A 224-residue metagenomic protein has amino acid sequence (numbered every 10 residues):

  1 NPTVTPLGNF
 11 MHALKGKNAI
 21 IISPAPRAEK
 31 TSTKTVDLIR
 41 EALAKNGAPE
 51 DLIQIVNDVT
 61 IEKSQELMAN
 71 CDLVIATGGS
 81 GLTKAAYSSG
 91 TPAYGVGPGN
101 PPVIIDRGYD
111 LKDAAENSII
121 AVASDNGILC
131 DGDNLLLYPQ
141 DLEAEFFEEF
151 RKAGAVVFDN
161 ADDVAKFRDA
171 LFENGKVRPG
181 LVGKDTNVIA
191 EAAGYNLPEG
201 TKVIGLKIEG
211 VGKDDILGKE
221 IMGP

Functional and structural regions predicted by a protein language model:
N1-E41, N46, S89-T91, N100 (+2 more regions): Conserved small-residue-rich beta-alpha loop and adjacent elements that most often cradle the phosphate/pyrophosphate
G8, H12-A19, T83-G212: ALDH superfamily catalytic-core signature
P24-R27, T60, G79-S80, P98 (+1 more regions): Short, ordered loop/turn segments at secondary-structure junctions
I53-C71: A structured beta-alpha segment of the ubiquitous adenosine-cofactor-binding alpha/beta core
N70-V74, N134, P224: Short active-site oxyanion
V74-A86: Glycine-rich phosphate-binding loop
G212, L217-P224: Short, intrinsically disordered, charge-balanced linker/junction segments flanking boundaries in proteins
